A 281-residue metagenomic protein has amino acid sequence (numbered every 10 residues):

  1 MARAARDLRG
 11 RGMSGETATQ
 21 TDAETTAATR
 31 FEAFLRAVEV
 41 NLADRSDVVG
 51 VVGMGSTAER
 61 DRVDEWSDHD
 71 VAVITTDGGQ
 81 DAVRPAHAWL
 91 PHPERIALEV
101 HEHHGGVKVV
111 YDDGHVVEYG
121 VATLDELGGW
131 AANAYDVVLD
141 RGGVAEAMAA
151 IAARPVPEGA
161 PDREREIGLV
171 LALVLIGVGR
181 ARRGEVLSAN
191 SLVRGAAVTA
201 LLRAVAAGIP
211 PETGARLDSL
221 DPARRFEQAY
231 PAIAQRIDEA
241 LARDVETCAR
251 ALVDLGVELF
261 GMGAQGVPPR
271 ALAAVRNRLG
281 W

Functional and structural regions predicted by a protein language model:
A4-G12: Short, Lys/Arg-enriched N-terminal segments with co-localized hydrophobic residues within the first ~10-30 amino acids
R11-T26: Intrinsically disordered, low-complexity terminal tails and inter-domain linkers enriched for S/T/G/P/D/E
D22-S46, T57-W66, A72-G120, D125: Metal-dependent nucleotidyltransferase catalytic core
R30-F34, G143, D162, L169: Soluble or luminal CAZymes and related metallo-dependent hydrolases
G50-G53: Hydrophobic/anchoring residues in structured secondary elements
L124-D140: A short alpha->loop->secondary-structure connector
Y135-E164: A short, charged helix-loop
P155-W281: Conserved nucleotidyltransferase catalytic core and NTase-mimicking acidic/glycine-rich helix/loop elements in nucleic
